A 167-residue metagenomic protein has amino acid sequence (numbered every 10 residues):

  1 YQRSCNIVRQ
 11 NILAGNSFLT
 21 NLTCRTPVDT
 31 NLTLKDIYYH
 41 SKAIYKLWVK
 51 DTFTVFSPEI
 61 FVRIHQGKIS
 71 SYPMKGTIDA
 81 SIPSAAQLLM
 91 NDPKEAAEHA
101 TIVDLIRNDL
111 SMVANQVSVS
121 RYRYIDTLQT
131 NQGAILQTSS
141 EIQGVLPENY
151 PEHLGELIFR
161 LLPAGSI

Functional and structural regions predicted by a protein language model:
Y1-I167: Extended alpha-helical targeting/anchoring segments, especially N-terminal organellar/secretory targeting helices
